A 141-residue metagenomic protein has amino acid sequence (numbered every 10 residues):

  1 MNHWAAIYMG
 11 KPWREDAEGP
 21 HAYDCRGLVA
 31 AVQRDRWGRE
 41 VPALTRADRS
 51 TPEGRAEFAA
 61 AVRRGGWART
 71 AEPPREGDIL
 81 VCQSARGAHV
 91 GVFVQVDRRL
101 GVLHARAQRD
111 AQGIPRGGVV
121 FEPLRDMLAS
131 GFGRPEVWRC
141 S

Functional and structural regions predicted by a protein language model:
M1-G65, A85-H89, F132, W138-S141: N-terminal capping segments
R46-L124: ...with weaker cross-activation on analogous glycine-rich loops/strands in unrelated enzymes
P115-S141: Glycine- and charge-enriched low-complexity intrinsically disordered segments
